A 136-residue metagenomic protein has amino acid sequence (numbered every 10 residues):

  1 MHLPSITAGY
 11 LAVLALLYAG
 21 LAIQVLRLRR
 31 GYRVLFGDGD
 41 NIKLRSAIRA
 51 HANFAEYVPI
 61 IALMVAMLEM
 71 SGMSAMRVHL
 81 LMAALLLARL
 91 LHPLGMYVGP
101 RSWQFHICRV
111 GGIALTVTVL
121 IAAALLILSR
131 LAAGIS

Functional and structural regions predicted by a protein language model:
L3-G20, A75-A83: Alpha-helical transmembrane segments
Y10-V13, I48-H51, L81-A84, C108 (+1 more regions): Physicochemical signature of membrane-embedded alpha-helices that form the seven-helix bundle of GPCRs, emphasizing
V13-R30, L86-M96: Transmembrane alpha-helical segments that form the membrane-embedded catalytic/substrate-channel core of multi-pass
I23-R49: Cytosolic, membrane-interface loops and tails of multi-pass inner-membrane proteins
N53-V65, L120-I121: Core segments of transmembrane alpha-helices that mediate helix-helix packing or line hydrophobic substrate/ligand
A62, L68-V98: Mid-chain, well-packed structural core segment of small domains
L91-V119: Interfacial loop-to-transmembrane junctions
A124-S136: Juxtamembrane boundary at the C-terminal end of a transmembrane helix
